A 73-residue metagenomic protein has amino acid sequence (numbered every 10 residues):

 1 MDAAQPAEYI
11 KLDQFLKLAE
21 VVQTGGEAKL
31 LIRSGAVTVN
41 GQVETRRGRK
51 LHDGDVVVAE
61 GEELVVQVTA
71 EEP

Functional and structural regions predicted by a protein language model:
D2-E8, D53-P73: A positively charged, amphipathic N-terminal helix/segment that binds anionic biomolecules
A7, K11-A59: Amphipathic, hydrophobic secondary-structure cores in small proteins
